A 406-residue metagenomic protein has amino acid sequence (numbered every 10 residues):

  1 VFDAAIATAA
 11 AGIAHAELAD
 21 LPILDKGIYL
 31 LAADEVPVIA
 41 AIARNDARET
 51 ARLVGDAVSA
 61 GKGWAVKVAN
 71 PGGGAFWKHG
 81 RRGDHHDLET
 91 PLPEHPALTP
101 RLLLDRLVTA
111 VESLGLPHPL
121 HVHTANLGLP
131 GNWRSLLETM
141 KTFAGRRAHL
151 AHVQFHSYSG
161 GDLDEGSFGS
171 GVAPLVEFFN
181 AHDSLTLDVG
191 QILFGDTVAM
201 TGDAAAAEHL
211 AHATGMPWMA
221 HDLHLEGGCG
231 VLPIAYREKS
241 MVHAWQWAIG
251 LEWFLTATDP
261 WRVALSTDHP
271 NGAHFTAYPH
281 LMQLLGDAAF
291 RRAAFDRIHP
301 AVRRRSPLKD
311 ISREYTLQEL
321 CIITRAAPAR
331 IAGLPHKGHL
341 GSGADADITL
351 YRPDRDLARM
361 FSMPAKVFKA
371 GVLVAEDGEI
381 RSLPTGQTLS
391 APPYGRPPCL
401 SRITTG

Functional and structural regions predicted by a protein language model:
V1-L21: Metal-associated gating/positioning segment near the N- to mid-region
A4, Y29, A69, H121-A125 (+7 more regions): Generic beta-strand/beta-sheet core signal
A9-A11, D34-V38, G73-W77, L127-W133 (+7 more regions): Flexible loop/turn segments at secondary-structure boundaries
I13, D46-V68, G74-V263: Histidine/acidic residue-rich metal-binding segments in metalloenzymes
G27-A33, A148-G160, D188-I192, A293-V302 (+1 more regions): A generic structural motif
A40-I42: Fe-S ferredoxin-like electron-transfer domains and their immediately adjacent linker/connector regions across
T124, T256-V263, P270-G406: Active-site microenvironment of metallo-dependent hydrolases
